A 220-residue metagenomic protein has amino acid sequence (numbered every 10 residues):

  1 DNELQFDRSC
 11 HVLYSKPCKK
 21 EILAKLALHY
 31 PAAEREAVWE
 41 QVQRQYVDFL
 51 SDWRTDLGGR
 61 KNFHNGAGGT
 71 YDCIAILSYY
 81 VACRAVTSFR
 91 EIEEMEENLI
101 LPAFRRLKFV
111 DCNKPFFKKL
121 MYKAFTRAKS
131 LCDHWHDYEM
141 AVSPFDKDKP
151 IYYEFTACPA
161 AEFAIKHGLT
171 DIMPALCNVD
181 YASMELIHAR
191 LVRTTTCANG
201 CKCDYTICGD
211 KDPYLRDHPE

Functional and structural regions predicted by a protein language model:
D1-C83: N-terminal, charged low-complexity regulatory/assembly segments
H29-A32, F89-R90, T170, R190: Short coil/loop linkers at secondary-structure junctions
G68-K166: Amphipathic interaction/junction segments at domain boundaries or subunit interfaces
E139-N199: Short, hydrophobic/π-rich interface segment
A160-E162, D210-D217: Short, charged/polar, Gly/Pro-enriched secondary-structure boundary elements
T194, G200-D210: C-terminal edge-of-domain segments
E220: Short, cationic low-complexity segments
